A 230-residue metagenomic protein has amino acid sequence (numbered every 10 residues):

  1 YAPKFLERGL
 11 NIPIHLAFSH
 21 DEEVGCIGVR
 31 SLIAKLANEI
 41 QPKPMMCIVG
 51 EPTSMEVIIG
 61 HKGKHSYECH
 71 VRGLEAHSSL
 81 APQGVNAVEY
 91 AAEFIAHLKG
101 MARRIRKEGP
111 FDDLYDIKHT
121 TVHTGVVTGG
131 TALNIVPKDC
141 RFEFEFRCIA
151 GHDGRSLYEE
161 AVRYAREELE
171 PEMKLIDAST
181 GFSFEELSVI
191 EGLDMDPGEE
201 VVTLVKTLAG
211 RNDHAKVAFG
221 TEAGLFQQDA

Functional and structural regions predicted by a protein language model:
Y1-S66: Acidic/histidine-rich catalytic neighborhood of metal-dependent amide-processing enzymes
E68-A230: Metal-dependent amide/peptide-bond hydrolase catalytic core, centered on the "pita-bread" metallohydrolase fold
